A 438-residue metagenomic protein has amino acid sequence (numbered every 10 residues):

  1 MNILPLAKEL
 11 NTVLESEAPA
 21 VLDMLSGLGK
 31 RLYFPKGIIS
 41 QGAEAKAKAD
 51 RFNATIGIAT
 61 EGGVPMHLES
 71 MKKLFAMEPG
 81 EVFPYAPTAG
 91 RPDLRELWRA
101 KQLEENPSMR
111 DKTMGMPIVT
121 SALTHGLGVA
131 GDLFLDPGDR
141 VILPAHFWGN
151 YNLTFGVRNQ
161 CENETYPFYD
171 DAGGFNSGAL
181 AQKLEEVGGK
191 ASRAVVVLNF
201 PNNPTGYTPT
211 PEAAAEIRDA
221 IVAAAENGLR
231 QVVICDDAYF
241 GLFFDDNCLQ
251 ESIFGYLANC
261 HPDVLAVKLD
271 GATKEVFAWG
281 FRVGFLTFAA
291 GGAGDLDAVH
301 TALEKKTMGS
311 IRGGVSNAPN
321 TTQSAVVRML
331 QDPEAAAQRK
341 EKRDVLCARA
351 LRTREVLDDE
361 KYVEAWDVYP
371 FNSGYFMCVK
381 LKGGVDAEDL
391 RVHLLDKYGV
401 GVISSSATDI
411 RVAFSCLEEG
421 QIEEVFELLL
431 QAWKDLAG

Functional and structural regions predicted by a protein language model:
N2-A20, S26-A122: N-terminal small-domain helix-loop-helix segment of the aminotransferase-like
N2-I3, P92, A100, E104 (+5 more regions): PLP-dependent enzyme catalytic core of the Aspartate aminotransferase-like
I3-E17, A258-D344, V392: Conserved core segment of the aminotransferase class I/II
F52-A54, I142, E164, I234 (+2 more regions): Hydrophobic/aromatic beta-strand patches that form the interior of the parallel beta-sheet core in alpha/beta enzyme
A54, W98, V141, F155 (+9 more regions): Generic structural signal for small/hydrophobic residues in well-ordered secondary structure, especially within
G57-E61, T124, W148-G149, P201-P204 (+8 more regions): Short, solvent-exposed loop/turn segments at secondary-structure junctions
E81-V233, F240-C260, G420, E427-L430: Conserved core of the PLP fold type I
N320, V327, R339-R354, A365-L381 (+1 more regions): Conserved glycine-rich beta-strand-loop-beta hairpin in the small C-terminal domain of fold type I
